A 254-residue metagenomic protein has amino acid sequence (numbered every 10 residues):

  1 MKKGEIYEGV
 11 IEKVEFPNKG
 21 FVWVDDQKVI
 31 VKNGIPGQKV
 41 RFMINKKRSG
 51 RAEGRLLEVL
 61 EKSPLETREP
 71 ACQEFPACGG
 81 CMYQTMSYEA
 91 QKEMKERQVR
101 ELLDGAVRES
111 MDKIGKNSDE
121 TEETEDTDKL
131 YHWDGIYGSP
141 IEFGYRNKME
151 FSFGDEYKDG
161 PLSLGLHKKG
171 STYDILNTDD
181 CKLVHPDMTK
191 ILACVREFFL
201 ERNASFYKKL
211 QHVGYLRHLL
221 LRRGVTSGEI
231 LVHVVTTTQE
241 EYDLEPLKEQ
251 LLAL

Functional and structural regions predicted by a protein language model:
M1-L254: Accessory RNA-recognition modules of RNA-modification enzymes
